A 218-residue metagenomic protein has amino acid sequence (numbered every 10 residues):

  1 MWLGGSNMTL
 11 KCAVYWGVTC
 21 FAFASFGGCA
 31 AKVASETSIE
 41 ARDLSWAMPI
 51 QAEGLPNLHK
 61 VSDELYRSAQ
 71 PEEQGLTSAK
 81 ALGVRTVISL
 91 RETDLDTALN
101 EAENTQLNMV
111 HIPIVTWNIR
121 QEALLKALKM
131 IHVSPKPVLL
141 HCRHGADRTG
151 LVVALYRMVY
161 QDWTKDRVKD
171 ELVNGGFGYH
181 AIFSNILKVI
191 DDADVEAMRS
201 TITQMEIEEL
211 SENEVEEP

Functional and structural regions predicted by a protein language model:
G5-G17: Bacterial N-terminal signal peptides that target proteins for export
W16, A22-V138, L151-P218: Cys-dependent protein tyrosine phosphatase-like superfamily
C142: Short cysteine clusters
R148: Conserved lysine of the Walker
